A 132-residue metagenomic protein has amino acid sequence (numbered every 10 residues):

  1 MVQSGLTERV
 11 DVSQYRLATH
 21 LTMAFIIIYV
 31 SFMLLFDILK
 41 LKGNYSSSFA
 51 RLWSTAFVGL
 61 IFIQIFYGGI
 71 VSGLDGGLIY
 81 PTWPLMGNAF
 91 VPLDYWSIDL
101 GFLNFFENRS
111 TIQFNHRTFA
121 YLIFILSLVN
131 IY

Functional and structural regions predicted by a protein language model:
M1-Y132: Polytopic transmembrane helical bundles with strong interfacial aromatic enrichment
